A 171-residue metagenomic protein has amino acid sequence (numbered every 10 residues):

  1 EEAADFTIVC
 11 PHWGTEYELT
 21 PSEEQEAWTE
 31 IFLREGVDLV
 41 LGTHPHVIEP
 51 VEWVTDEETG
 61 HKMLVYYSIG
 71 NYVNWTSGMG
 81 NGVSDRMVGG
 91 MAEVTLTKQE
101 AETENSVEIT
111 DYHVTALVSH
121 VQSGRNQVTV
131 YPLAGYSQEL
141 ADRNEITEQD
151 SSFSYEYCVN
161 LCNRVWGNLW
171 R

Functional and structural regions predicted by a protein language model:
E1-T20: Short acidic, glycine-rich surface-loop motifs adjacent to enzyme active sites
E1-T7, V54-V65, E102-E108: Beta-strand-turn-beta hairpins that frame and shape the catalytic cleft of phosphate-ester-processing enzymes
E2, E35, T97: Change "in soluble alpha/beta enzymes" to "in soluble alpha/beta proteins
I8, Y67, V94: Conserved, mostly hydrophobic/aromatic
C10, Q25-E30, I48, D150 (+2 more regions): Extracytoplasmic/secreted envelope proteins and their assembly/folding machinery, especially bacterial periplasmic
H12-E16, H46, G70-Y72, L117: Active-site beta-loop-alpha junctions enriched in small/polar residues
E23-G90: Conserved beta-sheet core of the metallophosphoesterase superfamily
N81-R171: A short C-terminal boundary segment appended to hydrolase-like catalytic domains
